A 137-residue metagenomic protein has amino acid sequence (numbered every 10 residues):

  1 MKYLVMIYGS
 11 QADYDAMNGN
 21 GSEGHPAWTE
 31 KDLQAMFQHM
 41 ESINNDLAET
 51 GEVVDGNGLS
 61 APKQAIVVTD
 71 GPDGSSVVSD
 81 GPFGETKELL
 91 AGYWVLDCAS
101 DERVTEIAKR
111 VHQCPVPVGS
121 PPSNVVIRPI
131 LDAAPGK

Functional and structural regions predicted by a protein language model:
M1-K137: Conserved, structured core segments of small domains
